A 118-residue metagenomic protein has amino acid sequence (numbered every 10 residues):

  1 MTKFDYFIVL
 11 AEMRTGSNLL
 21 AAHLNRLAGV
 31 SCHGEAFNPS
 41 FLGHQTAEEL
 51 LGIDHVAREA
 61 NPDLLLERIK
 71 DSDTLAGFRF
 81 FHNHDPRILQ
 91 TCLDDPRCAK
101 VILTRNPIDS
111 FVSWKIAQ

Functional and structural regions predicted by a protein language model:
M1-D71: PAPS-dependent sulfotransferase catalytic core
K3-F4, S72-L75, D95-C98: A general structural motif
E12, F80-F81: Short, well-ordered beta-to-alpha junction loops that form the rim of enzyme active sites and present histidine/acidic
T15-S17, G77, S113, A117: Small-side-chain structural scaffolding
S31, A76-F78, A99-V101: Hydrophobic/aromatic beta-strand patches that form the interior of the parallel beta-sheet core in alpha/beta enzyme
G34, F78-R79, I108: Generic secondary-structure boundary/loop-capping signal
H82, P86-Q118: PAPS-dependent sulfotransferase catalytic domain
